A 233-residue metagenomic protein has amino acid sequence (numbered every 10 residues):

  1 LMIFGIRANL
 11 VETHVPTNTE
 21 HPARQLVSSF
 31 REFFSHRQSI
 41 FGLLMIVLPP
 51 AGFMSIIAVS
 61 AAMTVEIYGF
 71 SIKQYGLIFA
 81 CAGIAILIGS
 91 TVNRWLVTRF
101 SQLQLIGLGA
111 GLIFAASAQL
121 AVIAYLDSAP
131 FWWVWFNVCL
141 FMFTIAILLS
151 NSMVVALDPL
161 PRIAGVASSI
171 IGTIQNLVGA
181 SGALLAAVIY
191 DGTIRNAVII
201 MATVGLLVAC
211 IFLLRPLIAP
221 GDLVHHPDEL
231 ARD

Functional and structural regions predicted by a protein language model:
L1-P16, I211-R215: C-terminal membrane-cytosol helix-exit motif in multi-pass small-molecule transporters
V11-L43: Juxtamembrane intracellular "pre-TM" segments in multi-pass secondary transporters
S35-S55, C139-L140: Pair of pore-lining "gating" transmembrane helices in MFS-fold secondary transporters
A58-Q74: Short amphipathic helix-loop junctions that connect adjacent transmembrane helices in Major Facilitator Superfamily/SLC
G89-L103, Y190: Helix-to-loop junctions at the C-terminal end of transmembrane segments in multipass secondary transporters
L103, R215-D233: Intrinsic disorder in cytosolic terminal tails and internal cytosolic loops of multi-pass membrane transporters
Q104-N151: C-terminal transmembrane helical hairpin of 12-TM major facilitator-type secondary transporters
F143, M153-G192, I200-M201: A late C-terminal transmembrane helix in Major Facilitator Superfamily
